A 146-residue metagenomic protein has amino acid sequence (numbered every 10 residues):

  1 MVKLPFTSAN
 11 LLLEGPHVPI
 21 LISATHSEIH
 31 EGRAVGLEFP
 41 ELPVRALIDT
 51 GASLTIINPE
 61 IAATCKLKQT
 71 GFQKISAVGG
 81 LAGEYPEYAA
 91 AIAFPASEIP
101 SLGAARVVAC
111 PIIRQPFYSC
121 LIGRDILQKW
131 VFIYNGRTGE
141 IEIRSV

Functional and structural regions predicted by a protein language model:
M1-V146: Pepsin/retropepsin-fold aspartyl endopeptidases
